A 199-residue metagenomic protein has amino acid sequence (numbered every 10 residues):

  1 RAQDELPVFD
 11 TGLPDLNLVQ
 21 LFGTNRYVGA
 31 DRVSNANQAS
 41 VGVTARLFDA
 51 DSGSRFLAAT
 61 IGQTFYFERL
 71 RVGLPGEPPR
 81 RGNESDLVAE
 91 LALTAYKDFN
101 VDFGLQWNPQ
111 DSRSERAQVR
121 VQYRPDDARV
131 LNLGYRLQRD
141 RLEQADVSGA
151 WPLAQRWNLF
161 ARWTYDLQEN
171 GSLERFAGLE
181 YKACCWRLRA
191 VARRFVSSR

Functional and structural regions predicted by a protein language model:
R1-R199: Outer-membrane beta-barrel translocator/pore domains, especially the C-terminal barrels of Gram-negative outer-membrane
